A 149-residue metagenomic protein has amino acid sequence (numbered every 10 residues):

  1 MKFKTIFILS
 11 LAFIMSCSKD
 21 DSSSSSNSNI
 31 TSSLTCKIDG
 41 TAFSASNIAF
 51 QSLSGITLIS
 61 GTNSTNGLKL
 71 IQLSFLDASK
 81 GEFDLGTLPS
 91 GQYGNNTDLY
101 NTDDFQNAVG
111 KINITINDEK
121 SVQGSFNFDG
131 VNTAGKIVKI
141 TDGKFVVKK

Functional and structural regions predicted by a protein language model:
M1-C17: Sec-dependent bacterial lipoprotein signal peptides
K4-F7, I30, G40, I114: Intrinsically disordered/low-complexity terminal segments and short unstructured peptides
M15-K37: Bacterial Sec-dependent N-terminal signal peptides
N27-N29, F105-A108, V138: Short solvent-exposed loop/turn micro-motifs enriched in small/polar/acidic residues
L34-K37, T41-S121, V131: Surface-exposed helix/loop patches within compact recognition domains
T115-K149: C-terminal or internal capping secondary-structure element at the end of a domain, subdomain, or sheet
